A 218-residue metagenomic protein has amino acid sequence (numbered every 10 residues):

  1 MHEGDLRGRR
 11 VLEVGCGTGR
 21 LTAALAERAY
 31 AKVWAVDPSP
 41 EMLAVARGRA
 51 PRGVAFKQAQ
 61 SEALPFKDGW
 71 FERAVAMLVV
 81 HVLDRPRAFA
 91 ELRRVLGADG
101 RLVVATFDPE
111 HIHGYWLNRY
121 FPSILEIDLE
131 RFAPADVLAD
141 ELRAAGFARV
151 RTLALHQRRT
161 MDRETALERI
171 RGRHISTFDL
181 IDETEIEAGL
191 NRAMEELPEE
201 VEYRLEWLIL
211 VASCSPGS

Functional and structural regions predicted by a protein language model:
M1-R9: Conserved alpha-helix/loop element of class I SAM-dependent methyltransferases that forms part of the SAM/SAH-binding
L12-V14, T18-A63: Class I SAM-dependent methyltransferase SAM/SAH-binding core
T18, R149-S218: Conserved Class I S-adenosyl-L-methionine
E62-A74: A short acidic, Gly/Pro-enriched loop at the edge of an enzyme's catalytic core that lines a small-molecule cofactor
E72-P86: A short SAM/SAH-binding and catalytic strip from SAM-dependent methyltransferases
P86-R101: A short glycine-rich, Lys/Arg-flanked "PGG" loop and its adjoining helix->strand segment in the class I
R101-R131: Conserved class I S-adenosyl-L-methionine
R131-A145: Short alpha-helix
